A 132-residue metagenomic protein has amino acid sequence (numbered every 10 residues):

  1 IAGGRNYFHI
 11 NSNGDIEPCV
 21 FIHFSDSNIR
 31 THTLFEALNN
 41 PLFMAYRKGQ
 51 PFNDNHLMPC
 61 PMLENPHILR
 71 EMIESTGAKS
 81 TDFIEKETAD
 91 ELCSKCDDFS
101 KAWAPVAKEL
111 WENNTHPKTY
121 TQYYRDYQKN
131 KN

Functional and structural regions predicted by a protein language model:
I1-P18, N65: A C-terminal junction/extension of Radical SAM enzymes
F21-N132: Flexible mid-to-C-terminal extensions adjoining Fe-S/redox cofactors in radical SAM and related proteins
